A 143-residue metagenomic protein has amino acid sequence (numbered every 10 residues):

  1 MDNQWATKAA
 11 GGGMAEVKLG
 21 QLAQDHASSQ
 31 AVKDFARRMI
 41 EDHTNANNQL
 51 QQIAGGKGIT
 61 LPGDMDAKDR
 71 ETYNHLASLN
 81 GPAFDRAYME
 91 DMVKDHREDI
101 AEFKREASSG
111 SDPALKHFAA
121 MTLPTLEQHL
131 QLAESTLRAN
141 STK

Functional and structural regions predicted by a protein language model:
M1-K143: His/Met- and acidic-residue-enriched segments that coordinate or traffic transition-metal cofactors and support
